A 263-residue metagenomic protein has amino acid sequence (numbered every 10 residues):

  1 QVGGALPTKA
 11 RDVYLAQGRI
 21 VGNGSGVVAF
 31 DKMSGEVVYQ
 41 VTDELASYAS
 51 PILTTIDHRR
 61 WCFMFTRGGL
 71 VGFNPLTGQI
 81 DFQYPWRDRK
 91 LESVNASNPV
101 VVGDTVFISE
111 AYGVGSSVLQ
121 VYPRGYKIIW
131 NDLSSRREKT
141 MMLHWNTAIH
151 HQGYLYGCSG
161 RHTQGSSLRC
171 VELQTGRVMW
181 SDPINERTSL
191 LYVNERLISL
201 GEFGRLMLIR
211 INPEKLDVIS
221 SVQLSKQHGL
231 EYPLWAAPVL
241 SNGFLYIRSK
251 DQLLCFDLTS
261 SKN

Functional and structural regions predicted by a protein language model:
Q1-N263: Noncatalytic, solvent-exposed loop/strand surfaces of beta-propeller-type extracellular/periplasmic domains
